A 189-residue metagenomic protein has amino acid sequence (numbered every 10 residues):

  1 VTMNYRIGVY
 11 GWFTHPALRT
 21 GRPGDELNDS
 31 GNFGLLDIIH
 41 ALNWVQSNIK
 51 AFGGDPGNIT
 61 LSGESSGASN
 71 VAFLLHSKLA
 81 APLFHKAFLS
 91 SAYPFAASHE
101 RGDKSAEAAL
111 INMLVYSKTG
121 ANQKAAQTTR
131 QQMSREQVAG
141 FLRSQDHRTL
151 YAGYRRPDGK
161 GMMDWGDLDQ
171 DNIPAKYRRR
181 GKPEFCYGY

Functional and structural regions predicted by a protein language model:
V1-Q131, R135: Serine-hydrolase-like catalytic core of hydrolytic proteins
K86, P94-F95, E136-Y189: Substrate-gating cap/lid region and adjacent catalytic-acid/histidine neighborhood within extracellular/lumenal
